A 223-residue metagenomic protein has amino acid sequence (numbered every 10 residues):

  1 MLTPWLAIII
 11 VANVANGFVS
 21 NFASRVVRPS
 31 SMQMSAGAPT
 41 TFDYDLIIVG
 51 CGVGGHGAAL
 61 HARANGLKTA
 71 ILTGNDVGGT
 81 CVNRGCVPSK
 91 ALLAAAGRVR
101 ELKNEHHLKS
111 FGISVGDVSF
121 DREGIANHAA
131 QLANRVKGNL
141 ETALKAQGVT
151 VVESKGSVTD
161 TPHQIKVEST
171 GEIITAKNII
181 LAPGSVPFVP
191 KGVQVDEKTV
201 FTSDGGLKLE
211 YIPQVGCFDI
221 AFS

Functional and structural regions predicted by a protein language model:
M1-V26: N-terminal chloroplast transit peptides
N21, V27-R28, M32, V200: Intrinsic disorder/low-complexity segments
R28-L67: N-terminal organelle-targeting presequences
F42-Y44, L60-L67, L72-I212: Glycine-rich flavin
G50-V53, G74-N75, D219-F222: Glycine-rich Rossmann-fold phosphate-binding loop(s) that bind the pyrophosphate of adenine dinucleotide cofactors
E210-S223: Rossmann-like NAD(P)H-binding beta-loop-alpha module
